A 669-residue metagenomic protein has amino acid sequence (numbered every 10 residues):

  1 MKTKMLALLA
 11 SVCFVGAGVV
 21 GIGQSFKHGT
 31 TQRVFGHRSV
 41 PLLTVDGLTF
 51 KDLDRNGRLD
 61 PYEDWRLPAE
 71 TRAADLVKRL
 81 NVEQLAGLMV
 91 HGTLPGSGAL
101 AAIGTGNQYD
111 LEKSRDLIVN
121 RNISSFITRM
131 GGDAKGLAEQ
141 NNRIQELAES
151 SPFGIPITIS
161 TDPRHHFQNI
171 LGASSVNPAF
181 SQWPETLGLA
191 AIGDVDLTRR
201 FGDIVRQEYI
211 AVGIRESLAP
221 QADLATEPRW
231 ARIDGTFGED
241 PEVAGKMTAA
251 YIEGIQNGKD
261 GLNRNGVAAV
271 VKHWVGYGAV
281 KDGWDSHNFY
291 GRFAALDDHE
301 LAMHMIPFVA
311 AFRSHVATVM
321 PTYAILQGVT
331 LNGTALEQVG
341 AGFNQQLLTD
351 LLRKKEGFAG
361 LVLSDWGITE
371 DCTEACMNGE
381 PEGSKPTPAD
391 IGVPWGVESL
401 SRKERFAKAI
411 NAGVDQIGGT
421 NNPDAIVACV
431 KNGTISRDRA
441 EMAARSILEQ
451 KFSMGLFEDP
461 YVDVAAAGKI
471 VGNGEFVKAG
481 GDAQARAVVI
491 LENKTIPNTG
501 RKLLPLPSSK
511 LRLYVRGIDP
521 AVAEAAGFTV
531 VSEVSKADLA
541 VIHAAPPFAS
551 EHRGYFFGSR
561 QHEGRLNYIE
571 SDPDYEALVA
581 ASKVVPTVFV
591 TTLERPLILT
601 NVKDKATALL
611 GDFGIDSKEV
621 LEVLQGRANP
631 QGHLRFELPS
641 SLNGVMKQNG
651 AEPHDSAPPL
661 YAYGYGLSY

Functional and structural regions predicted by a protein language model:
K2-K4, V19-G47, L53, L111 (+6 more regions): C-terminal non-catalytic regions of proteins with extracellular/luminal or membrane-system context
G21-A191, R199, I210, S217-L218 (+1 more regions): N-terminal hydrophobic targeting/anchoring segments and the immediately downstream early-domain regions of hydrolases
G47, E83, I103, Q108 (+25 more regions): Catalytic-site microenvironment of enzymes that process N-acetyl-hexosamine-containing cell-wall polysaccharides
A86-T93, S124-T128, I157-P163, E216-P220 (+5 more regions): Hydrophobic faces of well-ordered beta-strands that scaffold small-molecule active sites in alpha/beta enzyme cores
D116-K135, T226, F308-A341, A537-R565: Short acidic, glycine-rich surface-loop motifs adjacent to enzyme active sites
I127-T128, N177-D196, P228-M247, G283-A302 (+7 more regions): Glycine-rich tight-turn/loop motif centered on a GG-T
R143-S151, E239-G419, D424-A428, S436-R439 (+1 more regions): Second-shell residues forming the walls of enzyme active-site clefts
R439-D463: Terminal amphipathic helices with adjacent charged low-complexity linkers/tails
